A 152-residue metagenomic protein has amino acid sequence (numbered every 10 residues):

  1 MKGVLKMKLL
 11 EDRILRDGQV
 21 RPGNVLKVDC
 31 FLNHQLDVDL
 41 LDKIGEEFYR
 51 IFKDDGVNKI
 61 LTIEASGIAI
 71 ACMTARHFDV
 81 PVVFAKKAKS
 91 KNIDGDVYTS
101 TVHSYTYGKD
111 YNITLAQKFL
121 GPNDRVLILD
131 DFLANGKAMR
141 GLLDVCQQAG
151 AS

Functional and structural regions predicted by a protein language model:
K2-V57: Active-site-facing substrate-recognition patch
L36-L40, L61, H103-Y107: Short, flexible loop segments at the rims of nucleotide/cofactor-binding pockets, characterized by
V57-E64: Short glycine-rich phosphate-binding loop at a beta-alpha junction
E64-A69, N135: Gly/Ser/Thr-rich loops at beta-strand to alpha-helix junctions that form or flank small-molecule/cofactor-binding
A69-F78, L142-L143: Short Gly/Thr/Asp-enriched flexible loops that form oxyanion-binding sites at enzyme active sites
D79-V80, A151: Short glycine/serine/threonine/alanine-rich loop segments
V80-V126: Short, glycine/charge-rich flexible loops or terminal/linker lids adjacent to PRPP-binding catalytic cores
K109-S152: PRPP/pyrophosphate-binding module of the type I phosphoribosyltransferase fold
